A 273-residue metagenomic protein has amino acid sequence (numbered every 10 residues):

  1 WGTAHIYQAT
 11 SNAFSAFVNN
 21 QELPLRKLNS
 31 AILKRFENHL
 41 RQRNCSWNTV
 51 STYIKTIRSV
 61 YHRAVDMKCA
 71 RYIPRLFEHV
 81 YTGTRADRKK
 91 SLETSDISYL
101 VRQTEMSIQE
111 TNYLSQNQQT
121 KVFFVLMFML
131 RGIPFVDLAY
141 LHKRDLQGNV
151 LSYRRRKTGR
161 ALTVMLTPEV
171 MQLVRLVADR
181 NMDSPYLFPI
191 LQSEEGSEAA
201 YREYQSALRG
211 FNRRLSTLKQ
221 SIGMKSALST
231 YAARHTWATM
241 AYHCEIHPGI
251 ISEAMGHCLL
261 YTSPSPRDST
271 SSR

Functional and structural regions predicted by a protein language model:
W1-R43: Basic/aromatic-enriched alpha-helical hairpins
A13-A16, Q42-L76, R131: N-terminal DNA-binding recognition helix of tyrosine site-specific recombinases/integrases
K34-R35, A70-I108, S193-Y201: Flexible interdomain linker/hinge and immediately adjacent N-terminus of the catalytic tyrosine-recombinase domain
H62-A70, M127-G148, G249: Short, charged phosphate-coordinating catalytic segments
E78, Y140-L176: Conserved tyrosine-mediated DNA breakage-rejoining catalytic core shared by Y-recombinases
I97, T167-K225: Active-site/catalytic core of tyrosine-dependent DNA strand-transfer enzymes
I108-L114, N212-E253: Short, basic (Lys/Arg/His-rich) helix/loop patches that form interaction surfaces in the mid-to-C-terminal regions
Y261-D268: Conserved small/polar residues in nucleotide/adenosyl-binding loops
